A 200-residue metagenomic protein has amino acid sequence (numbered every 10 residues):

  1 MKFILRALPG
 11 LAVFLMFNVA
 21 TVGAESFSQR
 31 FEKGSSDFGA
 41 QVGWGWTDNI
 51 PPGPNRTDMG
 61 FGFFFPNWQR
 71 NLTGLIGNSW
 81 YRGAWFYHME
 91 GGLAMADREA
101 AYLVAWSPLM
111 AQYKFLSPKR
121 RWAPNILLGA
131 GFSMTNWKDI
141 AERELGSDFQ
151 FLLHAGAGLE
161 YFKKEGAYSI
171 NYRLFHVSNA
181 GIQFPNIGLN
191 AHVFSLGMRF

Functional and structural regions predicted by a protein language model:
M1-F31: Cleavable N-terminal export/targeting peptides
G23-S35, L72-W85, L116-A123, K164-A167: Short loop/turn motifs that connect adjacent beta-strands in outer-membrane beta-barrel proteins
F31-S35, T57-F63, R82, A100-W106 (+2 more regions): Transmembrane beta-barrel outer-membrane domains
S36-A40, R82-G91, S107, W122-A130 (+2 more regions): Transmembrane beta-strands of outer-membrane beta-barrel proteins
V42-D48, R70, G91-D97, F115 (+4 more regions): Transmembrane beta-strands of outer-membrane beta-barrel pores
G45-F63: Surface-exposed strand-loop-strand hairpins of Gram-negative outer-membrane beta-barrel proteins
P51-P54, M95-D97, D139-L145, N179-F184: Extracellular loop and loop/strand-boundary signature of outer-membrane beta-barrel proteins
P66, G188-F200: Outer-membrane beta-barrel "beta-signal"
